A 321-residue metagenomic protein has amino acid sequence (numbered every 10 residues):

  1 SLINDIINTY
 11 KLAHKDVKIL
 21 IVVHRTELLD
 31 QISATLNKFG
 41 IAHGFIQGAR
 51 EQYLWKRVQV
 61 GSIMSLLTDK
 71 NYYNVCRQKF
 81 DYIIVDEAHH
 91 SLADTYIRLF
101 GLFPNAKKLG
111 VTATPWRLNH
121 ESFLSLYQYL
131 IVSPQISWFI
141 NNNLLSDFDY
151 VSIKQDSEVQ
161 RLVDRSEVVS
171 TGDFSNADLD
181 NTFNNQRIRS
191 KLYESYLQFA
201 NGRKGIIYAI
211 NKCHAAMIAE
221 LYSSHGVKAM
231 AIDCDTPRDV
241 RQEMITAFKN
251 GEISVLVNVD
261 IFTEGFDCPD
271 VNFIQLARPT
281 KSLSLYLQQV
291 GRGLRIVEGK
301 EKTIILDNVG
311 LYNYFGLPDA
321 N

Functional and structural regions predicted by a protein language model:
S1-I6, Y208, I232, V257: Walker A/P-loop
L2-D5, Y10-K11, K15-K38, T95 (+1 more regions): Conserved Walker A/P-loop ATP-binding site and its immediately adjacent core in helicase/helicase-like ATPase domains
V17-L29, D178-H225: Conserved strand-helix element at the start of the C-terminal RecA-like helicase core
D30, G44-W55, N71, A216-E220 (+1 more regions): Conserved helicase ATPase core of P-loop NTP-dependent helicases/translocases
G48-Y82, A93-R98: Conserved helix/coil segment N-terminal to the catalytic DExD/H
M64-S65, C234-A320: Conserved RecA-like P-loop NTPase helicase motor core
H89-V151: Post-DEXD/H (motif II) to motif III coupling segment of the RecA-like Helicase ATP-binding lobe
L130-I206: Conserved interdomain linker/interface between the two RecA-like ATPase lobes of SF2 helicase motors
